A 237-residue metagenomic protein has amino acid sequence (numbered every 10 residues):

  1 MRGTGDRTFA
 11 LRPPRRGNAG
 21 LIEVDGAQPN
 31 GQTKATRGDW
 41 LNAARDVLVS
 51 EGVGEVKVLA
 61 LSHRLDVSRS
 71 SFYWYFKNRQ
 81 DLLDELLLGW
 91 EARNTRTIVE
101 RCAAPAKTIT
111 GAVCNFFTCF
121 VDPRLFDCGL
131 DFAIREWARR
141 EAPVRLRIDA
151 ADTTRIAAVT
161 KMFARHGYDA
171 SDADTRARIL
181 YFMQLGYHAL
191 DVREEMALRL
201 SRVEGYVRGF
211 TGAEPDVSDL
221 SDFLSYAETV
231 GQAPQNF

Functional and structural regions predicted by a protein language model:
M1-A35, V217-F237: N-terminal intrinsically disordered/low-complexity leader segments
T33-R45, L61, L86-N94: Generic hydrophobic, amphipathic alpha-helix propensity
D39, V47-E85: Helix-turn-helix
F76, I134-R140: Short helix-capping/turn signature of helix-turn-helix
R79, L86, W90-N94, P105 (+3 more regions): Hydrophobic/aromatic residues within well-ordered alpha-helical segments
V99-F132, A177-L180: Hydrophobic alpha-helical connector segments
D127-F132, A142-Y168, D172-R178, S201: Amphipathic alpha-helical packing segments from all-alpha helical-bundle domains
R165-Y226: Hydrophobic/aromatic-rich alpha-helical bundle segments in the mid-to-C-terminal region
